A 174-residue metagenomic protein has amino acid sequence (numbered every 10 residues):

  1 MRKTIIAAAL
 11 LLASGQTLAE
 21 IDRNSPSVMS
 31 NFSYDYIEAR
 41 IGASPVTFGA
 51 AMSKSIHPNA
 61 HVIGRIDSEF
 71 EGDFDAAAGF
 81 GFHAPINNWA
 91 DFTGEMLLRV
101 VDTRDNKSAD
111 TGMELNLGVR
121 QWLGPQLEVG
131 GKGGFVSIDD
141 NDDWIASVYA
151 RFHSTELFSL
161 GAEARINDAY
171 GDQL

Functional and structural regions predicted by a protein language model:
M1-A19: Gram-negative bacterial Sec-dependent N-terminal signal peptides
T17-F70: Short glycine/proline- and aromatic-enriched beta-strand/turn motifs that initiate or cap beta-hairpins
A39-A43, G64-S68, A78, G94-V100 (+2 more regions): Transmembrane beta-barrel strands of outer-membrane/channel proteins
S44-F48, G72-A78, V100, K107-M113 (+2 more regions): Residues that define the transmembrane beta-barrel architecture of outer-membrane proteins
A50-K54, A78-F82, M96-L98, L115-Q121 (+1 more regions): Residues on the lipid-exposed face of transmembrane beta-strands in outer-membrane beta-barrel proteins
P58-G64, P85-G94, L123-G131, F152-A162: Repeated loop/turn-to-beta-strand initiation elements of outer-membrane beta-barrel proteins
L98-S137: Histidine/lysine/aspartate-rich catalytic loop segments that bind and position anionic ligands
N141-L174: Predominantly the C-terminal beta-signal and adjacent terminal strand-loop region of outer-membrane beta-barrel
